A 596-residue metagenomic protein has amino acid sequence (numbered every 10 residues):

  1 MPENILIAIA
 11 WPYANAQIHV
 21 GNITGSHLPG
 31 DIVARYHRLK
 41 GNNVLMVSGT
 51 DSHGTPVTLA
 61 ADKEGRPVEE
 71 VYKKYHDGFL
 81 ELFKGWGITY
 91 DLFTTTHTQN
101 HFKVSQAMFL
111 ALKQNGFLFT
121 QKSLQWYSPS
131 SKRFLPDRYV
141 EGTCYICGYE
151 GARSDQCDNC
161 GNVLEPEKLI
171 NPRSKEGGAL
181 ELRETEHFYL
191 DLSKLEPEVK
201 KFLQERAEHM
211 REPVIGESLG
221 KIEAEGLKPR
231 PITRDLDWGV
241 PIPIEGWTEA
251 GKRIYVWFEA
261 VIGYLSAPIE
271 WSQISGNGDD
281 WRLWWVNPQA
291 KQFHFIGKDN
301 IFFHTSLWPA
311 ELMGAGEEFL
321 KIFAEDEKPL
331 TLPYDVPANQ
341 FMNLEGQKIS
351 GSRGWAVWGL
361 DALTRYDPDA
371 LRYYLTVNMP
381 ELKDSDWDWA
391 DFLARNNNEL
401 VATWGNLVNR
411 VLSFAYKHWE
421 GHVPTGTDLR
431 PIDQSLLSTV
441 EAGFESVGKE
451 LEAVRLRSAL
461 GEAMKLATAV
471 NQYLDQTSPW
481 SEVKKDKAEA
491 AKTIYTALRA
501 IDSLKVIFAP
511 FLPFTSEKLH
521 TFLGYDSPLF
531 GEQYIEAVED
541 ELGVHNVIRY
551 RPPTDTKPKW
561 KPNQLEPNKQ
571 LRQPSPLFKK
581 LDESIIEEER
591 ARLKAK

Functional and structural regions predicted by a protein language model:
M1-F202: N-terminal, positively charged nucleic-acid-binding surface of large information/translation enzymes
M1-N4, G49, Q121-W126, S130-S131 (+5 more regions): Basic, alpha-helical terminal appendages of large translation-related enzymes
P2-S48, N100-K103, I170-K417, A459-A463: Structured secondary-structure scaffolds
I32, E70-E81, A107, T403-R410 (+3 more regions): A non-catalytic, amphipathic alpha-helix used as a structural packing/dimerization or gating element in enzyme scaffolds
L80-F83, F109-K113, G405, L412 (+6 more regions): Structural signal for well-ordered, non-membrane alpha-helices
E141, E196, A356, W389 (+2 more regions): Residue-level signal for cytosolic alpha-helical hairpin/rod architecture
I301, M342, L375, M379-L382 (+4 more regions): Active-site-proximal binding-pocket segments
Q340-Q434, S438, D526-R551, D555-P562 (+3 more regions): Catalytic adenosine-cofactor/nucleotide-binding cores of aminoacyl-tRNA synthetases and other
